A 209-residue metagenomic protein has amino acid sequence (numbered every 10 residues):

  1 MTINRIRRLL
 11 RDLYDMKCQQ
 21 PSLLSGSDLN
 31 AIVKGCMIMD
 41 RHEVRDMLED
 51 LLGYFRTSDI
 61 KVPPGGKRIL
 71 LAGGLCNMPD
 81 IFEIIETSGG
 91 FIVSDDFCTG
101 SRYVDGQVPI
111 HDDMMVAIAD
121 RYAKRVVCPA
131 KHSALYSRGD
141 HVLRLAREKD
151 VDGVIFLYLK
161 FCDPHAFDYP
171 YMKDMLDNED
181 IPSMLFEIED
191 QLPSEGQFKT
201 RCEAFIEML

Functional and structural regions predicted by a protein language model:
M1-D105, K131: A charged, amphipathic alpha-helical module
L71-M78, F161-H165, L192-P193: Gly/Ser/Thr-rich loops at beta-strand to alpha-helix junctions that form or flank small-molecule/cofactor-binding
S101-V108, S194-Q197: Short, charged, surface-exposed secondary-structure boundary motifs
M114-A134: Active-site rim loops that border cofactor/substrate pockets in soluble metabolic enzymes
I118-R121, R144-E148, K160-D163, Y171-N178 (+1 more regions): Extracellular glycan-modifying ectodomains
S133-D150, F167-D168: A short, acidic, amphipathic alpha-helical segment used as a generic capping/interface helix at domain edges
D152-K160: Acidic beta-strand-to-loop metal/phosphate-binding motif
P170-L209: Peripheral docking tails and interdomain loops at the edges of cofactor- or intermediate-handling domains
